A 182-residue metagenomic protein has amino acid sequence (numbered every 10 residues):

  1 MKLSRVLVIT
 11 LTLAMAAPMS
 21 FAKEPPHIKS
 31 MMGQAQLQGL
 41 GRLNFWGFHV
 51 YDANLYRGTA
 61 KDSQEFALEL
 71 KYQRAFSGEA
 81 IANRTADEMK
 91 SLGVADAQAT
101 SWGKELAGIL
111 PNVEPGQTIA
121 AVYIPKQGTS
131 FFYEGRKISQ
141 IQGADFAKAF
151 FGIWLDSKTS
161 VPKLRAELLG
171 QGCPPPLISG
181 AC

Functional and structural regions predicted by a protein language model:
M1-V8: Bacterial N-terminal signal peptides that target proteins for export
T10-L13: Short, linear, compositionally biased motifs with a strong N-terminal bias
A16-A17: N-terminal signal peptide c-region/cleavage motif recognized by signal peptidases
F21-Y133, K137-C182: Terminal leader/tail segments of proteins
